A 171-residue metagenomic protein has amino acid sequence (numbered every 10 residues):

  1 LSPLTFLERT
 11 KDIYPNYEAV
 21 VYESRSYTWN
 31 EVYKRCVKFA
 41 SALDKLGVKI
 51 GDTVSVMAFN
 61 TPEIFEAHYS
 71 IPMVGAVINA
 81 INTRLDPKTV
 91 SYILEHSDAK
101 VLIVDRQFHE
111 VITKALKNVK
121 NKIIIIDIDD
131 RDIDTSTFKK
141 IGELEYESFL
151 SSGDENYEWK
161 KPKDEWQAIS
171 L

Functional and structural regions predicted by a protein language model:
L1-A19: A short N-terminal helical cap/helix-turn-helix that marks the beginning of AMP-binding/adenylate-forming
T10, R35-C36, V119, W166: Hydrophobic/aromatic residues within well-ordered alpha-helical segments
D12, S26-N30, L94, A115-L116 (+2 more regions): Domain-wide signal for the mature, well-folded portions of proteins, strongly enriched in nucleus-encoded organellar
P15, D127, E143-L144, L150-L171: Conserved pre-ATP/AMP-binding loop-to-beta segment of ANL
N16-T61, F65-Y69, D86-S91, G142-S148: Conserved AMP-binding/adenylate-forming core of the ANL superfamily
K45-L46, M73-S148: Structural core segment of the AMP-binding/adenylate-forming
